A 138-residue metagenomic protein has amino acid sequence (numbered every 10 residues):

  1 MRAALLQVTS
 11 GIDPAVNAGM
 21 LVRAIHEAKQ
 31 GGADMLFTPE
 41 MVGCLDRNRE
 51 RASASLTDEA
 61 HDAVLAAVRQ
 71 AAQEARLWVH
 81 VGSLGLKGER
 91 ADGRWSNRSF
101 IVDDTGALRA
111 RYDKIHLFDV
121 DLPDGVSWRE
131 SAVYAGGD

Functional and structural regions predicted by a protein language model:
M1-I12, F37, R98, R111-K114: Active-site-proximal beta-strand elements of phosphoester/diester hydrolases
L5-Q7, G31-L56: Short, conserved active-site loops that position catalytic residues or coordinate cofactors/metal ions across diverse
V16-H26: Short, acidic/polar
I25-T38, W128-D138: Active-site beta-loop-alpha substructure in enzyme catalytic cores, prototypically the cysteine-centered nucleophile
A54-A66, E130-G136: A short acidic, glycine-rich active-site loop that binds or catalyzes chemistry on phosphate/adenosine moieties
H61-E89: A short, hydrophobic beta-strand-centered structural micro-motif
R90-D138: Active-site catalytic loop in hydrolytic enzyme cores
